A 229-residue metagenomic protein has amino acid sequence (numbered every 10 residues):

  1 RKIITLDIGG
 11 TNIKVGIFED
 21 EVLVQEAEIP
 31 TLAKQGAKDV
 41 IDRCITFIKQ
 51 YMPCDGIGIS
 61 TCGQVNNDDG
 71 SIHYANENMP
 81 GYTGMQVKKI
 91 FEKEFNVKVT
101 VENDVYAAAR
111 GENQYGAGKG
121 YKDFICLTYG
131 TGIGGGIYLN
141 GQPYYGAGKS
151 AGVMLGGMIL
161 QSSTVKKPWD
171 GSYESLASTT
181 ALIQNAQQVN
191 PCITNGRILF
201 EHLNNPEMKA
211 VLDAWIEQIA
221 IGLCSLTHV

Functional and structural regions predicted by a protein language model:
R1-I57, N66-S71, K89-V97, G111-Y121 (+1 more regions): ATP-binding/phosphotransfer module of carbohydrate and carboxylate kinases, centering on a glycine-rich
D7, D104, G130: Active-site glycine-centered loops adjacent to acidic/histidine catalytic or metal-binding residues that shape
E26-E28, A75, G146: Residue-level detector of high-confidence beta-strand sites
T31-A33, P80, A151-V153: A short acidic/small-residue loop/turn micro-motif
I57-G63, Y129: Glycine-rich beta-strand-to-loop/alpha-helix junction loops that act as flexible
S71-G84: A charged helix-plus-loop insertion that forms the helical arch/lid used to bind and gate nucleic-acid substrates
V99-N103: General beta-strand structural signal in soluble alpha/beta enzymes
Y121-E174: Glycine-rich phosphate-binding loop of actin/hexokinase-like ATP-binding domains
